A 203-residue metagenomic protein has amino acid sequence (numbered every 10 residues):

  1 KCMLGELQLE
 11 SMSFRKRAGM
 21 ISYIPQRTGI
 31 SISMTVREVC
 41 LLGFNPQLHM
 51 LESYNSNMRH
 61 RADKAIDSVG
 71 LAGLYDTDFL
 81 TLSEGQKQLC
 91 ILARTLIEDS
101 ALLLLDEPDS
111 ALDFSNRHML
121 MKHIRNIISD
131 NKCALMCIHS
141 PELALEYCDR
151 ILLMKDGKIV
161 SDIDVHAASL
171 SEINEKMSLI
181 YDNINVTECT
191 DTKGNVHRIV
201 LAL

Functional and structural regions predicted by a protein language model:
K1-K16: ABC ATPase NBD Q-loop/coupling interface
L41, S56-L74: Conserved ABC ATPase "signature" region
D78-L82: Conserved ABC ATPase signature
L92: Hydrophobic anchor residue at the start of the ABC signature
L103-E107: Catalytic Walker B motif of ABC-type/P-loop ATPase nucleotide-binding domains
I138-H139: H-loop/switch region of ABC-family ATPase nucleotide-binding domains
H166-L203: ABC ATPase nucleotide-binding domains
